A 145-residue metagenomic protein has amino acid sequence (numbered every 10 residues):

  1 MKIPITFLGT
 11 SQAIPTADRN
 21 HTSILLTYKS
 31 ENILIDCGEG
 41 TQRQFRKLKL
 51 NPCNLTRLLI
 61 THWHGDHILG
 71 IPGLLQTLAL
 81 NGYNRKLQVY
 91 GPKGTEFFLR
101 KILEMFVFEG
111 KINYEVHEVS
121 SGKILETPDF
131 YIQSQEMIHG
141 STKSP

Functional and structural regions predicted by a protein language model:
M1-P145: Binuclear metal-dependent hydrolase catalytic cores
